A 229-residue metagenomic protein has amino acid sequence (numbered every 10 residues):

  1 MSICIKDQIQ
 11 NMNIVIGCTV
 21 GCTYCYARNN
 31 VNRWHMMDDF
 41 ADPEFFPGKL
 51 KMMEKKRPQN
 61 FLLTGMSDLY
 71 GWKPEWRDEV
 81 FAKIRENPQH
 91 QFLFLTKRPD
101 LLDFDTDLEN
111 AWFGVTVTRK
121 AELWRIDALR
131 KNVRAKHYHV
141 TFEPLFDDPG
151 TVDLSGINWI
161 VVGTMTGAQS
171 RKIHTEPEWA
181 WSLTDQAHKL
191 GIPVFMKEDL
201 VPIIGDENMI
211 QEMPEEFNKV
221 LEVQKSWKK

Functional and structural regions predicted by a protein language model:
M1-I9, F146, T151-K229: Auxiliary Fe-S-binding modules of radical SAM enzymes
M1-W112, K120-R134, P149-L154: Conserved Radical SAM active-site core
F61-L63, F92-F94, F113-V115, Y138-F142 (+2 more regions): Hydrophobic faces of well-ordered beta-strands that scaffold small-molecule active sites in alpha/beta enzyme cores
S67, R98-D100, V117-R119, P144-F146 (+2 more regions): Active-site-proximal loop/turn and secondary-structure-junction residues that shape catalytic pockets, frequently
W72, F142, E176-P177: Nucleic-acid endo/exonuclease domains
E86-F92, R134-H137, T184-V194: Structural alpha-beta junctions
T118, E122, I173-E176: Short capping loops/turns at secondary-structure boundaries
